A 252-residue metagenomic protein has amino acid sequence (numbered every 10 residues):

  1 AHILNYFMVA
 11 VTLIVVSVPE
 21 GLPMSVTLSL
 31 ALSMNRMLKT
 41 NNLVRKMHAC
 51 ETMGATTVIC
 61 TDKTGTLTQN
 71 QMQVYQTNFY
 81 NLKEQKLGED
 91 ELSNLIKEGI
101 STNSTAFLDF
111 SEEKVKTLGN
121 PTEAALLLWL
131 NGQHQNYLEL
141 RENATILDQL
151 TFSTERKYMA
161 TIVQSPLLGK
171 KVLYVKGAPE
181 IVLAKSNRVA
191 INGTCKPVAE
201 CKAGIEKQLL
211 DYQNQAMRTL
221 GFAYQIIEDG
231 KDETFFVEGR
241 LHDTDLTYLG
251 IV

Functional and structural regions predicted by a protein language model:
A1-V252: Conserved cytosolic headpiece of P-type ATPases
